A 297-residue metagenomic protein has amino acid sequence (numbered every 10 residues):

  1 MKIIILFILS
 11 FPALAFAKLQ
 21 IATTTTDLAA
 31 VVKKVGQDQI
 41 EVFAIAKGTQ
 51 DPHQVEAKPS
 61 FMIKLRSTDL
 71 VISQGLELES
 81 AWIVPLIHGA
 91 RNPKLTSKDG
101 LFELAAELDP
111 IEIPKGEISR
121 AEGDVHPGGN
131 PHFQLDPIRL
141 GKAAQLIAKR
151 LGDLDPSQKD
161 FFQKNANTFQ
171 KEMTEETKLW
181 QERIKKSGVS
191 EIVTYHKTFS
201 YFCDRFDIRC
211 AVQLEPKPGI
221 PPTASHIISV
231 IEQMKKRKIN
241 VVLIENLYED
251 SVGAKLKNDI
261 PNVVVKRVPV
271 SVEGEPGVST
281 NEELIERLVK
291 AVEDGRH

Functional and structural regions predicted by a protein language model:
M1-I4: Positively charged n-region of N-terminal signal peptides that target proteins for export
S10-P12: N-terminal signal peptide c-region/cleavage motif recognized by signal peptidases
K18-H297: Extracytoplasmic metal-acquisition and chelation regions
